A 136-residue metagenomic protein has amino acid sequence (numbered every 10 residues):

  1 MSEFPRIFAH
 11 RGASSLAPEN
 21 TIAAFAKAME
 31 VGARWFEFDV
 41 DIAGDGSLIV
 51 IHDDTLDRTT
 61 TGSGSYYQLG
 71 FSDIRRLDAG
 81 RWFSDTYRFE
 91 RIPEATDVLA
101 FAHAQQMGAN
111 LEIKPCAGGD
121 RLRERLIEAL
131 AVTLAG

Functional and structural regions predicted by a protein language model:
M1-G136: Phosphate-group recognition and catalysis centered on beta-loop-alpha active-site segments
